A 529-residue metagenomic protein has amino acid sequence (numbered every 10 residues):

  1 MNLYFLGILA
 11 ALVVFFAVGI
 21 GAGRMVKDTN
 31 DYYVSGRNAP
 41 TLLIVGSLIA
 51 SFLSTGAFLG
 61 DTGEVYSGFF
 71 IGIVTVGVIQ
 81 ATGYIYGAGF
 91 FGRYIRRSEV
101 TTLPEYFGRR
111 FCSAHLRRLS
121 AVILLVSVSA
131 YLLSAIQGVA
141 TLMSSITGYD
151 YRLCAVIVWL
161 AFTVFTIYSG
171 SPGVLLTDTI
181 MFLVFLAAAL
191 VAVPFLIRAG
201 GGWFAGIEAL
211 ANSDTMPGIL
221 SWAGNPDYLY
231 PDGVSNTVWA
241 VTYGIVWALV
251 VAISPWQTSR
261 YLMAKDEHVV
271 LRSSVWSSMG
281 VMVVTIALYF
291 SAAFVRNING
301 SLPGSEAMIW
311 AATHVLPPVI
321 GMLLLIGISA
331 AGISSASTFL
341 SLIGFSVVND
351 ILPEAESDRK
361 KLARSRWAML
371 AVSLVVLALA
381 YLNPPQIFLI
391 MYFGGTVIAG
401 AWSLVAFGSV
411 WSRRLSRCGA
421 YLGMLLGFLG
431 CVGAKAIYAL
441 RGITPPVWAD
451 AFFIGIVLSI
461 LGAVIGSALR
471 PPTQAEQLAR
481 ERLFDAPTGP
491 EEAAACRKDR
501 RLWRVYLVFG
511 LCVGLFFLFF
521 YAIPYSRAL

Functional and structural regions predicted by a protein language model:
M1-L529: Membrane-embedded helix-loop-helix hairpins and adjacent transmembrane boundary segments in multi-pass transporters
